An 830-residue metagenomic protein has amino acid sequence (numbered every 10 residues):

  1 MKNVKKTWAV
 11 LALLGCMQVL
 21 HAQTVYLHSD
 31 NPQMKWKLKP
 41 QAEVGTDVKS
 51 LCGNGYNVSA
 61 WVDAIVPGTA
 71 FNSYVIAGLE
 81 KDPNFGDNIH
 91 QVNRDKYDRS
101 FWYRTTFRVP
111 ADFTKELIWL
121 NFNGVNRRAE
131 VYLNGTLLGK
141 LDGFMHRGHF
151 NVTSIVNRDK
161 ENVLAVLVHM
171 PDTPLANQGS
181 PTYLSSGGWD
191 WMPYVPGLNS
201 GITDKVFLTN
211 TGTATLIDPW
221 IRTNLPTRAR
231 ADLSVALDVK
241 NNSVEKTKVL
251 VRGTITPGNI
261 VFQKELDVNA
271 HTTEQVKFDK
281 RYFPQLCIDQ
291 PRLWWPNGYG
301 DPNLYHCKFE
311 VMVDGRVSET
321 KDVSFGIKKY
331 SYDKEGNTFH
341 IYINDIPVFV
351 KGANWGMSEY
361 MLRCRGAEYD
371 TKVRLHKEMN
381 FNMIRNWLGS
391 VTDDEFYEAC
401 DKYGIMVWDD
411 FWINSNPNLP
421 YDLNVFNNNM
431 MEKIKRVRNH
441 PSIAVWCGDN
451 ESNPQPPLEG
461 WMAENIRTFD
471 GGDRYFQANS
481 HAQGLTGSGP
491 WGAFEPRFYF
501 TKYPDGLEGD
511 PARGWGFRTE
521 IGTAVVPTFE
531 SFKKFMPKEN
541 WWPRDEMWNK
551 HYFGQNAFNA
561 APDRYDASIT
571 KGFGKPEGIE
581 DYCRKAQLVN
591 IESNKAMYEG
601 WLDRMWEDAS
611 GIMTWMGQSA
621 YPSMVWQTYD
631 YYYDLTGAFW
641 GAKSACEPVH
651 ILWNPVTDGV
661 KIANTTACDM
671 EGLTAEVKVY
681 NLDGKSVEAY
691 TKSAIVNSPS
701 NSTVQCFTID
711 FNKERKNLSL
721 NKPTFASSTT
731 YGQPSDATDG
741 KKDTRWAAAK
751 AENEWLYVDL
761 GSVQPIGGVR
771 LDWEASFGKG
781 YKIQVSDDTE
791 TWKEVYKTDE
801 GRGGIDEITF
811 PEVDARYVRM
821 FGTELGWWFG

Functional and structural regions predicted by a protein language model:
Q23-N121, S180-D204, T211-A214, A231 (+6 more regions): Extended carbohydrate-recognition surfaces in non-catalytic/accessory domains of CAZymes and lectin-like proteins
D30, L38-E43, N93, D98-T215 (+6 more regions): Accessory beta-strand-rich segments of carbohydrate-active enzymes
N31, V58-I65, L133, R715-I766 (+4 more regions): Disordered, acidic Ser/Thr/Pro-rich linker "stalks" and the adjacent N-terminal cap of the next globular domain
N72-V109, F113-F122, N126-L133, G139-D142 (+4 more regions): Active-site-adjacent substrate/metal-binding segments within catalytic domains of carbohydrate-active enzymes
N157-E161, A236-K334: Extended acidic/polar, glycine-enriched regions that form or flank non-catalytic beta-rich accessory modules
V166-M170, F821-W828: Short beta-strand-plus-loop segments that form exposed binding edges in beta-rich domains
L237-N242, M547-N717: Carbohydrate-binding surfaces of carbohydrate-active enzymes
M383-A557, K585, V589, S593-R604 (+3 more regions): Substrate-binding/catalytic cleft of secreted carbohydrate-active enzymes, primarily glycoside hydrolases
